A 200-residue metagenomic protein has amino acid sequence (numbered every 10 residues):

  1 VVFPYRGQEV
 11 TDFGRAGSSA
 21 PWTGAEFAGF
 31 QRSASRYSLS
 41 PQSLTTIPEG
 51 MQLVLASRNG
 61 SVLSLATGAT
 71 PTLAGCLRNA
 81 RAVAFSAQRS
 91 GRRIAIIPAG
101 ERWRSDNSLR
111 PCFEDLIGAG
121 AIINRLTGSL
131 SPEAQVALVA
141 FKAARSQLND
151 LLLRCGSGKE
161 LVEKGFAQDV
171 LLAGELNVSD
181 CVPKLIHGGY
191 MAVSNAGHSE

Functional and structural regions predicted by a protein language model:
V1-V2, D180: Residue-level detector of short coil/turn "hinge" positions at structural boundaries
F3, Q8-E9, L153, E175: Active-/binding-site microenvironments in catalytic and ligand-binding cores
P4-I94, E101: Acidic/Gly/His-enriched mid-domain segments of enzyme catalytic cores or analogous surface patches that mediate
T11-F13, S105, M191-A192: Short secondary-structure boundary/hinge segments and terminal tails
A34-P71, C112-E200: Long, charged alpha-helical interface segments
R93-G100, A134-A140: Noncatalytic linker/hinge segments flanking ATPase motor cores
E101-D115: Phosphate/ribose-phosphate-bearing ligand recognition and processing surfaces, centered on ADP-ribose/NAD(+/P+) systems
